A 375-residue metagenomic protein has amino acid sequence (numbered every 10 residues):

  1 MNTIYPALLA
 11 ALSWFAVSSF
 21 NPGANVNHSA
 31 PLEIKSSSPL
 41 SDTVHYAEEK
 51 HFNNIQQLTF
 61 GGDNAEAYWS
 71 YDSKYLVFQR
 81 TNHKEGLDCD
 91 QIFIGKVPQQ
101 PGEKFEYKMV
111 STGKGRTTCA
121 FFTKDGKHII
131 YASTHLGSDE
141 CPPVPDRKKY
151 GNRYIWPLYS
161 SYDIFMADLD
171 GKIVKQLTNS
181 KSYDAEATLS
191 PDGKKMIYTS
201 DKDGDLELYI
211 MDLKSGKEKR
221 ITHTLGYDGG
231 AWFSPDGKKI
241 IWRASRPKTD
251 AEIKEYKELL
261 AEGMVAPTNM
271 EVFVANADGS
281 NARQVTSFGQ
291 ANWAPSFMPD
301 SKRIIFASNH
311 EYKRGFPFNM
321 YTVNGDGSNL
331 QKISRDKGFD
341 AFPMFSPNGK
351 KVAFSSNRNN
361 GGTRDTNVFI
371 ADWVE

Functional and structural regions predicted by a protein language model:
M1-A30: Bacterial Sec-dependent N-terminal signal peptides
S19-Y46, H51: Sec-dependent signal peptide cleavage junction
S37-Y46, N54-L87: Beta-strand-rich domains and repeat architectures in extracellular enzymes and scaffolds, especially beta-propellers
L40-D63, G95-R116, A167-Y183, M211-Y227 (+4 more regions): Multi-bladed beta-propeller domains
F60-D63, Q79-I92, S111-T117, A132-D163 (+8 more regions): A flexible loop/linker signature enriched in serine peptidases of the S9 family
Y71-D72, K124-D125, P191-D192, P235-D236 (+2 more regions): Residue-level detector of Asp-centered blade-edge/turn motifs that repeat once per structural unit in beta-propeller
